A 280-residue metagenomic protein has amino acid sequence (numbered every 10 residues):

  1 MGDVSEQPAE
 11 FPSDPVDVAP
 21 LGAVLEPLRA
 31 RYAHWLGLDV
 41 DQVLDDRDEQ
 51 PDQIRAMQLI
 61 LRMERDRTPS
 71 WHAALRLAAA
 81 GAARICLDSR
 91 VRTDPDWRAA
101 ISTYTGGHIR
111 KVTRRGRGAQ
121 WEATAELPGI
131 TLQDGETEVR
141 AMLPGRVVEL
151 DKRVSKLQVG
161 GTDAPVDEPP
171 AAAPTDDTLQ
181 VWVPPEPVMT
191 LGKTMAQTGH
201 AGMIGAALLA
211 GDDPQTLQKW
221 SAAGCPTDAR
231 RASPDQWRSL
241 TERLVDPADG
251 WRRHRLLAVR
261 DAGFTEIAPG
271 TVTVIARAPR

Functional and structural regions predicted by a protein language model:
G2-R252, L257-R280: Positively charged, small/polar-rich N-terminal and surface patches that mediate targeting and assembly and bind
